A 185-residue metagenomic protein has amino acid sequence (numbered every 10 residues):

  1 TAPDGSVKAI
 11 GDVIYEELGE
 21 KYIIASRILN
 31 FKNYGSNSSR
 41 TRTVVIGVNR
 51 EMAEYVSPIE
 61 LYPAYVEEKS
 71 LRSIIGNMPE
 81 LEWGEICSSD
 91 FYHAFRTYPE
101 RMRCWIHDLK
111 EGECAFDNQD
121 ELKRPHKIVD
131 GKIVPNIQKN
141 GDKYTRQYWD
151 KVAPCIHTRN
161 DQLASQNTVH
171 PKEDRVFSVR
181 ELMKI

Functional and structural regions predicted by a protein language model:
T1-N136: Class I S-adenosyl-L-methionine
H93-I185: C-terminal target-recognition/interaction regions appended to catalytic cores
